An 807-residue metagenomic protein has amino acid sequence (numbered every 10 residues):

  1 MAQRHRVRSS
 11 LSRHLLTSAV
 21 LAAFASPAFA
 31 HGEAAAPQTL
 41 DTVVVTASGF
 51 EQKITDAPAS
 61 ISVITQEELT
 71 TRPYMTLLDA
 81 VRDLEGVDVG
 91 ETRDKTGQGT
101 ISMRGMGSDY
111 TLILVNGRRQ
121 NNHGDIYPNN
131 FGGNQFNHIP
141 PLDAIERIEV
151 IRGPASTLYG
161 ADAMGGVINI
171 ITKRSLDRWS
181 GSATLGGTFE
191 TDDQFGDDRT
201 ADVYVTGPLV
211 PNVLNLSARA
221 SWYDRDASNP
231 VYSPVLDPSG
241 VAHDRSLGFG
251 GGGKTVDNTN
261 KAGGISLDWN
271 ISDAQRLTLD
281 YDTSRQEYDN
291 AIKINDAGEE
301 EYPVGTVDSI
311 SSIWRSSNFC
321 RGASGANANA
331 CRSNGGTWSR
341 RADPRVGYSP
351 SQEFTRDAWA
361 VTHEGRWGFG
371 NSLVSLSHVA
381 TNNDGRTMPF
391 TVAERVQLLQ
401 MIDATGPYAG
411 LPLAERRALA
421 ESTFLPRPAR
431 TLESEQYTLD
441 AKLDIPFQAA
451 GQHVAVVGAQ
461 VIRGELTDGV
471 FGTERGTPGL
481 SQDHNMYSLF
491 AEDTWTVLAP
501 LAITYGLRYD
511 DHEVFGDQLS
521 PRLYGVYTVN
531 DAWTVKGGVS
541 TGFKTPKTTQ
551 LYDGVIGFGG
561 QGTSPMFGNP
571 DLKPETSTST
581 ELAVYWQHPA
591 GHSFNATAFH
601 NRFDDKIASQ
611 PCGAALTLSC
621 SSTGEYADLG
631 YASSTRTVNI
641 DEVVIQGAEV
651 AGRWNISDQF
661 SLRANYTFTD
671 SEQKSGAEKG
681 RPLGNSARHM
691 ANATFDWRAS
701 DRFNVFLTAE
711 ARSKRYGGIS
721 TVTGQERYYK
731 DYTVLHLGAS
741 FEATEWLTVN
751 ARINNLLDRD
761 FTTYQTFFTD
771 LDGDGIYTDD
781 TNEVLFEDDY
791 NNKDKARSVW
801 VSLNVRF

Functional and structural regions predicted by a protein language model:
M1-A80, T206-G207, D273, A615-S619: N-terminal Sec signal peptide and the immediately downstream disordered periplasmic leader that contains the TonB box
A2, H123, R602-D604, A711-G718 (+1 more regions): C-terminal beta-signal and adjacent terminal beta-strands/loops of Gram-negative outer-membrane beta-barrel proteins
T46, L78, R82-N122: Extracytoplasmic beta-strand/coil segments of soluble accessory domains associated with Gram-negative outer-membrane
Q120-R152, V203: Short acidic/polar hinge/loop motifs at secondary-structure boundaries that mediate gating or recognition
N137-T184, R806: A beta-strand signature from Gram-negative outer-membrane beta-barrel systems, especially the internal plug domain
L176-S317, R341: Periplasmic-side early beta-strands and strand-to-turn transitions of outer-membrane beta-barrels
T184, T496-P500, F599-R602, C620-S720 (+1 more regions): Gram-negative outer-membrane beta-barrel transporters
T362-E364, L373-T387, T528, A532-K536 (+3 more regions): Membrane-embedded beta-barrel scaffold of Gram-negative outer-membrane proteins
